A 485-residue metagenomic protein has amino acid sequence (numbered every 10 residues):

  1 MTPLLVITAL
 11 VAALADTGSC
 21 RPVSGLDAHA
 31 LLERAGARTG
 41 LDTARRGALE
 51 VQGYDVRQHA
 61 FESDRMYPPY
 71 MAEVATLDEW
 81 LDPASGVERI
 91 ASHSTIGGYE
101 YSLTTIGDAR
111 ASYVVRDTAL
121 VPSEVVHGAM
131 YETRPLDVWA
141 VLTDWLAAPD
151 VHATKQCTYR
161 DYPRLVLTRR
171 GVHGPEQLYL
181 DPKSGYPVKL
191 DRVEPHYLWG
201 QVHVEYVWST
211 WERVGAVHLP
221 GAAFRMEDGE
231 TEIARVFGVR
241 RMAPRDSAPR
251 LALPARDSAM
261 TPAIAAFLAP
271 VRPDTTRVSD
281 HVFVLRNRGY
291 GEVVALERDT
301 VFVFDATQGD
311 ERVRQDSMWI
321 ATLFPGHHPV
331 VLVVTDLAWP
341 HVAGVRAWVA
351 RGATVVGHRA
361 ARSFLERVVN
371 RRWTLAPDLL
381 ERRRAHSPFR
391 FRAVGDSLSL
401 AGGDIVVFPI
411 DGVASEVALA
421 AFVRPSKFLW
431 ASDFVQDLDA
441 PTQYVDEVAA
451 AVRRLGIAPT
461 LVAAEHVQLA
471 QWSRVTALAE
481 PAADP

Functional and structural regions predicted by a protein language model:
C20-V23, A28-A119, D150-T158, D310: N-terminal mature ectodomain segment of secretory-pathway/periplasmic proteins
V23-A30, I106-E176, P182-Y186, E194-G200 (+3 more regions): Flexible, processing/modification-adjacent segments and terminal tails in exported/periplasmic/extracellular proteins
R160-P254, F422-R424, A431-S432, D437-L455: Gly/Pro-enriched, hydrophobic low-complexity segments that function as extracytoplasmic propeptides/linkers
A216, H281, D336, W348 (+4 more regions): Divalent metal-coordination and catalytic microenvironments
A234-R298: Zn-dependent metallo-beta-lactamase
R277-M318, A418-Q436: Conserved beta-strand hairpin/beta-sheet module of binuclear metal-dependent hydrolase folds, prominently
E311-V356, R453-T460: Active-site metal-binding motif and surrounding structural segment of the metallo-beta-lactamase
A449-P485: Divalent-metal (often Zn2+) His-rich catalytic cores of metallo-beta-lactamase-fold enzymes
